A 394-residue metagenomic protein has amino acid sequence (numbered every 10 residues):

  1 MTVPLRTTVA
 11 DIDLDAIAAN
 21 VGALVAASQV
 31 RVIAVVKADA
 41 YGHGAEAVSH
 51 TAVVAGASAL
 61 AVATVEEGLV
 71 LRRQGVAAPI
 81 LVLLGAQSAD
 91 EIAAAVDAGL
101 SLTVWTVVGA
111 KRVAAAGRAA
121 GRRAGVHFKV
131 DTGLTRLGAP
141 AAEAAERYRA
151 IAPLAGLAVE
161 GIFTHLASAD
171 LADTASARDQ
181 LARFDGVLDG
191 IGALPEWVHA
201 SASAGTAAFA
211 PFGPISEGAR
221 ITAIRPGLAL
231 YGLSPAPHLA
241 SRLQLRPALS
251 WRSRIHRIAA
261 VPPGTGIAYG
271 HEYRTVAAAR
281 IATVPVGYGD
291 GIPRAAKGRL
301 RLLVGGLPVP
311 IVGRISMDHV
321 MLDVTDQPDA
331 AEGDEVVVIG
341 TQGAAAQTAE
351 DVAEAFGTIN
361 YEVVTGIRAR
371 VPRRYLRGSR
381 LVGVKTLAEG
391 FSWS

Functional and structural regions predicted by a protein language model:
M1-S101, P372-R373, R377-S379, G383-S394: A charged N-terminal "starter" segment
V3-R6, A38-V54, A98, A110-G125 (+4 more regions): Active-site loop/helix belt of alpha/beta enzymes
I17, K37, L71, T106 (+7 more regions): Conserved, mostly hydrophobic/aromatic
I33, G125-H127, G161, P310: Hydrophobic "anchor" residues on beta-strands that sit immediately upstream of conserved functional sites
E66, L84-S88, V107-G109, L228-Y231: Short, acidic/turn-prone active-site loops that include or flank metal/cofactor- and phosphate-binding residues
L84, V159, I255, I311-V312: A structural signal for short, hydrophobic beta-strand segments that form beta-sheets in beta-rich/all-beta domains
A260-S394: C-terminal accessory subdomain/extension
